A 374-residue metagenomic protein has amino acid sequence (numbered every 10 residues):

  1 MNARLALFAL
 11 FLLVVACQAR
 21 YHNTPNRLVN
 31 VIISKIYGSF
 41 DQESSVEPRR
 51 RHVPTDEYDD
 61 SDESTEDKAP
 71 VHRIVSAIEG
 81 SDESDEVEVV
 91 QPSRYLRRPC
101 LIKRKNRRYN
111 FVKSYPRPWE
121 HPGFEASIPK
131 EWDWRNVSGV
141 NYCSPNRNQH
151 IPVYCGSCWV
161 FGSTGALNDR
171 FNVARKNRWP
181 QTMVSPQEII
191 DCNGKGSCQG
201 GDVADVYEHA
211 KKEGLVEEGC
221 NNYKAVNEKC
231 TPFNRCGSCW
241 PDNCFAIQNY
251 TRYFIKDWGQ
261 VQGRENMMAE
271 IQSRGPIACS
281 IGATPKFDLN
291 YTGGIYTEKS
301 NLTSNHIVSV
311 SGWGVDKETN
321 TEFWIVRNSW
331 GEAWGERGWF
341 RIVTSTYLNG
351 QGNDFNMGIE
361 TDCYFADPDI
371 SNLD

Functional and structural regions predicted by a protein language model:
A3-A19: Cleavable N-terminal signal peptides of Sec/SRP-targeted secreted and luminal proteins
A16-E63, D67-D374: Catalytic-core signature of thiol
